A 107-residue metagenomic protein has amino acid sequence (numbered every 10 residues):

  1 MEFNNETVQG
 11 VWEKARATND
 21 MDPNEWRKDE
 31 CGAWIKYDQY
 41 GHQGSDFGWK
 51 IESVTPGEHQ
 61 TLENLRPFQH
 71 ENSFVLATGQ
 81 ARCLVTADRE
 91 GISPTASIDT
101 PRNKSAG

Functional and structural regions predicted by a protein language model:
E2-G48, Q69: Short cysteine-rich loop/turn motifs with clustered Cys
E6, N64, D99-R102: Generic structural microfeature
G32-E71, L76-R82, E90: Histidine-centered nuclease catalytic patch
S73, G91-G107: Short Fe-S-cluster ligation motifs
